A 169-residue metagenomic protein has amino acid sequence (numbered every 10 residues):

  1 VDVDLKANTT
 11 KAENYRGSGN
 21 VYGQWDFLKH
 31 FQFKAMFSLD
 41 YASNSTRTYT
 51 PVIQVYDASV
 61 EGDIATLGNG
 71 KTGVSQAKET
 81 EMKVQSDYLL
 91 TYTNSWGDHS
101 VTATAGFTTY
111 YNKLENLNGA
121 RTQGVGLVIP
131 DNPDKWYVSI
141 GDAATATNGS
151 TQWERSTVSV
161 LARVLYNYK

Functional and structural regions predicted by a protein language model:
V1-V3, P51-G70, E115-T147: Surface-exposed loop/turn segments flanking beta-strands in extracellular/periplasmic regions
D2-T48, V74-S95, T102, L114-N116 (+1 more regions): Outer-membrane beta-barrel transmembrane strands
S38-D40, V52, F107, T122: Flexible domain-boundary/linker segments
G68-G70, Q76, G106: Extracellular low-complexity Ser/Thr/Asn/Gly-rich intrinsically disordered segments
T102-T108: Extended hydrophobic secondary-structure segments that form protein cores and membrane-embedded regions
T109-K113: Glycine-rich, aromatic-flanked loop segments that form ligand/cofactor-binding clefts across common enzyme folds
